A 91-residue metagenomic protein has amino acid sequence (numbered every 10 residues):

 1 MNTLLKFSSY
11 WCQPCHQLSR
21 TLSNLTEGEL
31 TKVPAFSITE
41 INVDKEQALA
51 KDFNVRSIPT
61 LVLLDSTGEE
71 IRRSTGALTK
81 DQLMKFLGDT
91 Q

Functional and structural regions predicted by a protein language model:
M1-Y10: Short active-site neighborhood of thiol/selenol oxidoreductases, capturing the structured segment around
F7, K32-Q47: Thiol-based oxidoreductase modules, predominantly thioredoxin-like and allied folds used for disulfide exchange
C12-C15, L61: The canonical Cys-X-X-Cys-His
H16-L30: Typically the conserved alpha-helix immediately C-terminal to a functionally engaged Cys/Sec in thioredoxin-like
Q17, A48, T79: Residue-level recognition of oxygen-bearing side chains
N42-I58: Short Fe-S-cluster ligation motifs
S57, V62-Q91: Non-catalytic, surface beta->alpha helical segment in thiol-disulfide oxidoreductase systems
